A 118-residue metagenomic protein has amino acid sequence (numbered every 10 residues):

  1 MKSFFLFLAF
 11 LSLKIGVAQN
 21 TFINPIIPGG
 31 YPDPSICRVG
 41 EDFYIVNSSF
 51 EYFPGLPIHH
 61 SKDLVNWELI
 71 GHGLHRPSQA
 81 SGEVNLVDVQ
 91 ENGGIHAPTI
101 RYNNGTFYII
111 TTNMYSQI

Functional and structural regions predicted by a protein language model:
M1-T21: Bacterial Sec-dependent N-terminal signal peptides
A18-I118: Carbohydrate-active catalytic/glycan-binding domains of CAZyme proteins, especially the secreted or lumenal ectodomains
